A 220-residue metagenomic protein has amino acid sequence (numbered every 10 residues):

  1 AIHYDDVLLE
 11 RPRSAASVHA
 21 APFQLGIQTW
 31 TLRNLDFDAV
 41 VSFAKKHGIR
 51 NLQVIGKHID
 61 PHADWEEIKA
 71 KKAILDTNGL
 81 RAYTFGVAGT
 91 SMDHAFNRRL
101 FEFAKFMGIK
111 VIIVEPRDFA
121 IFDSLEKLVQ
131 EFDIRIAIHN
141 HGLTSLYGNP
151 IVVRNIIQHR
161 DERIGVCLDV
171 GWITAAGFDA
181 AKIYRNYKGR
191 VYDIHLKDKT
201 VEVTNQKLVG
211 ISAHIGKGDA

Functional and structural regions predicted by a protein language model:
D5, R11, A39, H58 (+3 more regions): Active-site acidic/histidine proton-transfer and metal-coordination neighborhood in alpha/beta enzyme cores
R11-D38, F43, I49, I55-H58 (+1 more regions): Boundary/entry segment of secreted carbohydrate-active catalytic domains
P22, N51, Q130-D219: Acidic/histidine-rich catalytic cores of soluble enzymes
D36-D38, A63-K69, A220: Aromatic- and glycine-enriched glycan-recognition loops and surfaces that form the carbohydrate-binding subsites
A39-K45, E67-I74, D179-R190: Short amphipathic alpha-helices and their capping/turn segments at secondary-structure boundaries
I49, F106-I109, V191: A structural motif
Q53-D76: Glycine-rich, proline-tolerant flexible connector loops at the mouths of alpha/beta enzymes
